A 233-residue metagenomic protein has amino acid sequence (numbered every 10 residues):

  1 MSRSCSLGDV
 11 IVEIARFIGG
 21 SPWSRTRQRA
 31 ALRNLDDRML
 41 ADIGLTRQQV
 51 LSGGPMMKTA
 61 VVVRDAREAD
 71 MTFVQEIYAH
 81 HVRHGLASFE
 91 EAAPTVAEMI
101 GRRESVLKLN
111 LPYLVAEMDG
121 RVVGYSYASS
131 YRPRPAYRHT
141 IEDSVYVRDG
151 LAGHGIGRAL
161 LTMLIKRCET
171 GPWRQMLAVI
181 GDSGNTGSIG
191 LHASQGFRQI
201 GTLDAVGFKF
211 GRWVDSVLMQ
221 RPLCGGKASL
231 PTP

Functional and structural regions predicted by a protein language model:
T59-V61, R121-Y125, V214: Glycine-rich phosphate/pyrophosphate-binding loop shared by adenosine-nucleotide-utilizing enzymes
V61-V74: A short beta-loop-alpha structural element at the N-terminal edge of CoA-dependent acyl/N-acetyltransferase catalytic
D65-E68, A93-G150, L161-T162, R167 (+1 more regions): Acetyl-CoA-dependent GNAT
Q75-R103: Conserved GNAT-fold acetyl-CoA-binding loop/helix
Y127, V179-I180, A193, R198-D215: Conserved catalytic-core motifs of GNAT/GCN5-like acyltransferases
I141, A205-P233: C-terminal "cap" of GNAT-fold acetyltransferases
G153-C168, T186-S194: Conserved acetyl-CoA-binding loop-helix of GNAT-fold acetyltransferases
C168-G181: Conserved GNAT acetyl-CoA-binding A-motif
